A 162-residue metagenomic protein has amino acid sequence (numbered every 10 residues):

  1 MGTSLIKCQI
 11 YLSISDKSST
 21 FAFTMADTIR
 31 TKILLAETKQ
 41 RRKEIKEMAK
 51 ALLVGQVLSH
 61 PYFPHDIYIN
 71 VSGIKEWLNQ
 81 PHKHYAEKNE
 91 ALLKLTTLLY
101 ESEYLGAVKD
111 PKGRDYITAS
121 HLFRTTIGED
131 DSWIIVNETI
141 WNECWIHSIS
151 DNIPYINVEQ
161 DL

Functional and structural regions predicted by a protein language model:
M1-L162: Ribonuclease/tRNase effector modules and their secretory precursors
